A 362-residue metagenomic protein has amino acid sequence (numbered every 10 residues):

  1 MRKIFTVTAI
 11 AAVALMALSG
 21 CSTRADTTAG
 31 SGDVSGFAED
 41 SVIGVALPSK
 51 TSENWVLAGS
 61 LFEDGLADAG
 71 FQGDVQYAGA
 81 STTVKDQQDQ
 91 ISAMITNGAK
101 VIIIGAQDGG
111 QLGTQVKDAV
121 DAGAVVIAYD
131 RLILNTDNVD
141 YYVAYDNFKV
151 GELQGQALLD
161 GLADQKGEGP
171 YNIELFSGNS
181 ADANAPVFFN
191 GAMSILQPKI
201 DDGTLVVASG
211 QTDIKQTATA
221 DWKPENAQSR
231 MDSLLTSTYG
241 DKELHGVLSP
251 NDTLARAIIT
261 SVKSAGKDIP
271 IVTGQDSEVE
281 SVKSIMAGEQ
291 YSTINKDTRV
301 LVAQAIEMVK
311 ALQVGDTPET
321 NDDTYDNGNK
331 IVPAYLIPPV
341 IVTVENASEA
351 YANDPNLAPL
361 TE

Functional and structural regions predicted by a protein language model:
M1-A12: N-terminal export and membrane-targeting signals
K3-I4, C21-E362: A residue-level marker of the well-folded mature domains of exported/periplasmic proteins
A11-A14, I43: Terminal low-complexity, poorly structured segments
L15-G20: C-terminal motif of bacterial Sec signal peptides marking the signal peptidase cleavage site
